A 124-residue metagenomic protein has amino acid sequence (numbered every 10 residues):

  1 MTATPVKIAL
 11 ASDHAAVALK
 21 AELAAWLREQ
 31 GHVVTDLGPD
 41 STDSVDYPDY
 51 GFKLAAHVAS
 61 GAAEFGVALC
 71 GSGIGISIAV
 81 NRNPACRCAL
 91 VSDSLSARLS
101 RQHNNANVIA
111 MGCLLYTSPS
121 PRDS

Functional and structural regions predicted by a protein language model:
P5-I8: Extreme N-terminal starter segment of soluble prokaryotic enzymes
S12-R28: Glycine-rich phosphate/diphosphate-binding loop of Rossmann-like nucleotide-binding domains
V33-S44: A short beta-strand-loop structural module common to alpha/beta enzyme folds
Y50-A68, S72: Short, structured active-site "lid" loops
L69-C70, I74-C86: Compact, glycine-rich, soluble single-domain proteins
N83-G112: Short, acidic/small-residue loops that bind anionic groups at enzyme active sites
Y116-D123: Conserved small/polar residues in nucleotide/adenosyl-binding loops
